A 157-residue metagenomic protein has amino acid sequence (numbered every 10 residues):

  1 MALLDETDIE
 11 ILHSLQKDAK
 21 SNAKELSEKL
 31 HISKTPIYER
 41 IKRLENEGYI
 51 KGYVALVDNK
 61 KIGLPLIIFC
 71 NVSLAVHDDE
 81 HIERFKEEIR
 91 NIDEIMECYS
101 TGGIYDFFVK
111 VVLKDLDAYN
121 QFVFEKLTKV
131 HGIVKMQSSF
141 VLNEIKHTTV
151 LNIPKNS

Functional and structural regions predicted by a protein language model:
M1-S157: A compositional/biophysical signature of low hydrophobicity enriched in polar/charged and small residues
